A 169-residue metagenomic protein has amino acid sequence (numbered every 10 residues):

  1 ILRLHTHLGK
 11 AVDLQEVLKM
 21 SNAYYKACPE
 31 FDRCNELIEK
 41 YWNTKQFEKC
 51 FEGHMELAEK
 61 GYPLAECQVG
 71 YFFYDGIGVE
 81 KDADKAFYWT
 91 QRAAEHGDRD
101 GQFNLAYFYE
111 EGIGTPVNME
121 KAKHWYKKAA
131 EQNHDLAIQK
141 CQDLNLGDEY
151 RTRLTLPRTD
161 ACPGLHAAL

Functional and structural regions predicted by a protein language model:
L4-H5, E36-W42, Q68-D75, N104-E111 (+1 more regions): Hydrophobic face of amphipathic alpha-helices that form TPR/SEL1-like repeat modules and related alpha-solenoid
H7-G9, A27-F31, E59-P63, D75-I77 (+4 more regions): Short helix-capping/linker turns of helical repeat alpha-solenoids
P29-K49, G53-K60: Alpha-helical segment of the N-proximal tetratricopeptide repeat
M55, L64-I77, A83-E95, D100: Alpha-helical adaptor scaffolds
A137-L169: Terminal, low-structured helical/coil segments at or just beyond the last alpha-helical repeat
